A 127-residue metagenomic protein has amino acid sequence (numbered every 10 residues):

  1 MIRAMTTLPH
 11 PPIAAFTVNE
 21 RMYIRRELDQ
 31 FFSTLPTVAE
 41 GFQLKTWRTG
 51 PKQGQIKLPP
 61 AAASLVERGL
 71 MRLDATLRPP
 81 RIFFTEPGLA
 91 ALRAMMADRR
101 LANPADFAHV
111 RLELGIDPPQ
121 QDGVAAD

Functional and structural regions predicted by a protein language model:
M1-P11, L112-D127: Short intrinsically disordered terminal tails
I2-P36: Short alpha-helical segments that sit at the start of domains
A39-I56: Short helix-coil junctions and helix-kink-helix linkers
P51-R68, R78-P79: Short amphipathic alpha-helical interaction segments
E86-Q120: Short, amphipathic alpha-helical interaction segments positioned at domain boundaries
